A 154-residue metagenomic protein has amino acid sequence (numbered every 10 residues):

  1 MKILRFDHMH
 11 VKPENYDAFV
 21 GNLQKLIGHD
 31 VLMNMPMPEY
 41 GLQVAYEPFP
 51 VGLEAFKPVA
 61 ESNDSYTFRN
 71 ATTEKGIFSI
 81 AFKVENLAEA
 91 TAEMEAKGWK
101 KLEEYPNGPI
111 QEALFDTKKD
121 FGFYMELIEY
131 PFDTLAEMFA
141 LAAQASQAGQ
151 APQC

Functional and structural regions predicted by a protein language model:
M1-G21, K25-L26, D30: Surface-exposed interaction/gating patches
M1-K2, A45-Y46, T91-C154: Vicinal oxygen chelate
K2, K12, K25, K57 (+4 more regions): Context-gated lysine
R5-E14, V44-P50, Y66-E89: Vicinal oxygen chelate
D7, L26, V31-E39, A60-F78 (+2 more regions): A cross-kingdom feature marking solvent-exposed beta-strand/loop segments within repeated, beta-rich binding/scaffold
D7-V11, D17, G41, E47 (+2 more regions): Compositionally biased, intrinsically disordered low-complexity regions enriched in proline and serine
D17-G21, L87-A92: Short, conserved charged micro-motifs
D30-R69, Q111-L135: Conserved short beta-strand elements that form part of the metal-binding/catalytic scaffold of enzyme active sites
